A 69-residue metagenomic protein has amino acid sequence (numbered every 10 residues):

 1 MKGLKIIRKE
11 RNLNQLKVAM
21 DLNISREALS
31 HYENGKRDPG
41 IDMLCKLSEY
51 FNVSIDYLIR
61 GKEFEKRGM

Functional and structural regions predicted by a protein language model:
K2-D21: Short basic helix-loop element that most often maps to the first helix and adjoining turn of HTH DNA-binding modules
L4, Q15, R26, I41-L44: Helix-turn-helix DNA-binding elements, focusing on the entry/boundary residues of the two helices that contact DNA
L4, V18-A19, L29-Y32, L58: Conserved hydrophobic/aromatic packing and binding residues within compact polymer-binding modules
I6, E10, Y57-M69: Short, charged recognition helix plus adjacent turn of helix-turn-helix-like nucleic-acid-binding domains
N23, D42-Y57: DNA major-groove recognition helix of helix-turn-helix/homeodomain DNA-binding modules
N23-D38: Recognition helix of helix-turn-helix/homeodomain-like DNA-binding domains that insert into the DNA major groove
K36-E49, K62-E65: Short, basic-rich loop-to-helix N-cap that marks the start of a DNA-contacting helix
